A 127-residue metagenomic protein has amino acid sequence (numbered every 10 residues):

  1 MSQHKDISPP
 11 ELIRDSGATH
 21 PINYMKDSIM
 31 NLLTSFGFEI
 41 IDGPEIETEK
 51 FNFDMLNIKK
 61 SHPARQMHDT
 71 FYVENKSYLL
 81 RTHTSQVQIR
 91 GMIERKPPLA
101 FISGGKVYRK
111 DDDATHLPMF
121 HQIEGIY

Functional and structural regions predicted by a protein language model:
M1-Y127: TRNA-recognition modules of translation machinery and tRNA-sensing kinases, especially anticodon-binding
